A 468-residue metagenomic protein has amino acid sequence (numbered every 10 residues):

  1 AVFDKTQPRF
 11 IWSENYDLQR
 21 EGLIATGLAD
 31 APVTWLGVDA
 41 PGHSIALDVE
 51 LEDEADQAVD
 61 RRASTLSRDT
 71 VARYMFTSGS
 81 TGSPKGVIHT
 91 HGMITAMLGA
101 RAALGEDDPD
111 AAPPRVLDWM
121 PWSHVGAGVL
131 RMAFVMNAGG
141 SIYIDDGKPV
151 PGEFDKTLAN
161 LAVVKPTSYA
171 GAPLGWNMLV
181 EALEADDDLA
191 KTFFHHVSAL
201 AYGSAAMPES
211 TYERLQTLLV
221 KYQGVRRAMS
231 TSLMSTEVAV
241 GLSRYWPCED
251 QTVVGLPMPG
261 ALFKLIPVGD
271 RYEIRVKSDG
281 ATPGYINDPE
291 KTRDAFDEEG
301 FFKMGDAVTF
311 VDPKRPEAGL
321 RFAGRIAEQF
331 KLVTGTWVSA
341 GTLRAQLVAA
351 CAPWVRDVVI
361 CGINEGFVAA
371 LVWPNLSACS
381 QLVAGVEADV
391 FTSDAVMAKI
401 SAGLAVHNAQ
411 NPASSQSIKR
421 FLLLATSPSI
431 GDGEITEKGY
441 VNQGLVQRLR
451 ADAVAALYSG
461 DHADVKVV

Functional and structural regions predicted by a protein language model:
Y16-R68, L183, A201: ANL superfamily adenylate-forming
E52-F76, S83, D108-R115: Conserved pre-ATP/AMP-binding loop-to-beta segment of ANL
D69-V87, L98, A102, L233: ATP phosphate-binding P-loop of adenylate-forming
T95-R115, W122-K191: Conserved AMP-binding/adenylation subdomain of ANL enzymes
A138, L158, T167-A170, V180-Q251 (+2 more regions): Gly/Ser/Thr-rich phosphate-binding loop
Y272-L332, K466: Conserved ATP-binding/catalytic segment of the ANL
A281, P316-Q346, A378-D394, S414-S415 (+1 more regions): Adenylate-forming
D306, F330, R356-G362, G366 (+2 more regions): Conserved C-terminal "lid"/linker of ANL adenylate-forming enzymes
